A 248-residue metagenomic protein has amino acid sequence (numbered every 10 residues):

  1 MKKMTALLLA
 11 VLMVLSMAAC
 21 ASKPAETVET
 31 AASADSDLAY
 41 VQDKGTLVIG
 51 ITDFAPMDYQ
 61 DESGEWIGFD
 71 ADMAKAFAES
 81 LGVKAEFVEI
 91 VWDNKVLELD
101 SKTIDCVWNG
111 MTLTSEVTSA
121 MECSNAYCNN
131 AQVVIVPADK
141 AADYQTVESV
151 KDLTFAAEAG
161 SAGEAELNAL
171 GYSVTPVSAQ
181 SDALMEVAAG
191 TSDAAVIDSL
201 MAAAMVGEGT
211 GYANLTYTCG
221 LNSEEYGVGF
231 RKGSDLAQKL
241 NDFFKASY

Functional and structural regions predicted by a protein language model:
M1-K44: Short, low-complexity disordered leader/linker segments with a strong preference for bacterial N-terminal type II
K23, V28-E29, A71-S80, A159-S161 (+1 more regions): Extended ligand-binding regions for polar small-molecule ligands
V28-G110: Extracytoplasmic small-molecule ligand-binding "clamshell" domains of the periplasmic binding protein/Venus flytrap
V48, F54, W66-E79, M111 (+3 more regions): Bilobed "Venus flytrap"/periplasmic-binding protein-like clamshell domains and structurally analogous long
K75, E79, K84-S149, A213-N214 (+1 more regions): Acidic, polar ligand-binding/catalytic clefts
E86-E98, A142, G160-A162, T175-A189 (+1 more regions): Short helix-initiation/N-cap motifs at beta->coil->alpha
N94, M111-A120, E166, A188-A189 (+1 more regions): A ligand-binding cleft/hinge motif common to bilobed small-molecule-binding domains
N129-V136, S199, A203-K245: Periplasmic-binding protein-like
